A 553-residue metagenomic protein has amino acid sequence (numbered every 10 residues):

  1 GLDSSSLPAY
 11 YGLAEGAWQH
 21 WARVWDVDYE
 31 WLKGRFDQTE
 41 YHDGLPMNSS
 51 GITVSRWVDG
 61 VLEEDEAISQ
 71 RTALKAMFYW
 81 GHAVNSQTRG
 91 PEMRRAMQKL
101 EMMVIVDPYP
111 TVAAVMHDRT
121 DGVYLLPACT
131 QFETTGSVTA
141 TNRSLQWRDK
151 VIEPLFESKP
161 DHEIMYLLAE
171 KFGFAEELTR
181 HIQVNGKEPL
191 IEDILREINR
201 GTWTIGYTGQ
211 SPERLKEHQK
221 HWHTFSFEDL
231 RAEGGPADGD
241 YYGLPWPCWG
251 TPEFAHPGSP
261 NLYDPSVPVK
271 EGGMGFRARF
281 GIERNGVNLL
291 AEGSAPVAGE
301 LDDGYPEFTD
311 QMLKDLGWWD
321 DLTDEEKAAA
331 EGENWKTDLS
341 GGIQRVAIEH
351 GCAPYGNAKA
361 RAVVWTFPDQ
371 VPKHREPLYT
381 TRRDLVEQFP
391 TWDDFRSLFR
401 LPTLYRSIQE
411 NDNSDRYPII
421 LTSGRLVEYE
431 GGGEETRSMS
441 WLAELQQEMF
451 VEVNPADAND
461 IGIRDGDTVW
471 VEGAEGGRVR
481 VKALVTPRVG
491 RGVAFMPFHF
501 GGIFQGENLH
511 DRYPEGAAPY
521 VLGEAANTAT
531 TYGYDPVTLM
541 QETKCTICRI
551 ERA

Functional and structural regions predicted by a protein language model:
G1-G122, P127-T135, H218-I461: Extended redox/cofactor-interaction regions of prokaryotic respiratory oxidoreductases
A67, H82-A83, V138, K150-S158 (+2 more regions): Hydrophobic alpha-helical scaffolding
R89-G90, M116, G136-T139, F156-E157 (+3 more regions): Short conserved micro-motifs at the rims of enzyme active sites and ligand-binding pockets
E101-P110, V151-E170, W470-E472: Phosphate/diphosphate-binding loops
V115-M116, V138, E176, E188: Short Asp/Glu-rich motifs
Y124, F132-P154, M165, A169 (+1 more regions): Glycine/threonine-rich phosphate-binding loop and adjacent beta-strand/alpha-helix elements that clamp
S137, R143, K150-I152, E157 (+3 more regions): Short capping/connector residues at structural and topological boundaries
E163-P212, E300, D310-K314, W319-A328 (+7 more regions): Long, contiguous, secondary-structure-rich segments that constitute the structural scaffold of globular domains
